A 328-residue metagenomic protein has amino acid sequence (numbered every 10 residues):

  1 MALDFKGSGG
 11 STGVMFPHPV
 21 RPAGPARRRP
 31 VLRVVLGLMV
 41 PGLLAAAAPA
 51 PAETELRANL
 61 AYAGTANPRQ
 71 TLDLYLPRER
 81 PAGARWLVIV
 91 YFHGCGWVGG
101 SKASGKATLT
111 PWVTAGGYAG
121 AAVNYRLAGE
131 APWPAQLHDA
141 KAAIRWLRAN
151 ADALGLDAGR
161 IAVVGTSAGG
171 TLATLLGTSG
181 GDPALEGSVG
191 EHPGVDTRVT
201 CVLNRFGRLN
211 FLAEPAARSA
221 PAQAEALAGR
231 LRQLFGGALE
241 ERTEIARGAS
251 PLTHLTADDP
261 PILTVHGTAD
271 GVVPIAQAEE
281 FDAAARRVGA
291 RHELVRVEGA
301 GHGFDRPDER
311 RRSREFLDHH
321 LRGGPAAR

Functional and structural regions predicted by a protein language model:
A50-G83: N-terminal cap/lid segment of alpha/beta-hydrolase-fold proteins
T65, A184-L185, G190, A213-H254 (+1 more regions): Mobile cap/lid helix-loop segments that gate and shape the active-site cleft of serine hydrolases
A84-G96: Short beta-strand element of the alpha/beta-hydrolase
A103-A121: Short amphipathic alpha-helix adjacent to the substrate-entry channel of hydrolases
A128, V297-G303: Histidine-bearing beta->alpha loop at or near hydrolase active sites
A142-R218: Primarily recognizes the serine-hydrolase "nucleophile elbow" in alpha/beta-hydrolase and SGNH/GDSL folds
T264-H266, D270: Short beta-strand/loop motif that positions the catalytic acidic residue of the alpha/beta-hydrolase fold
G271-Q277: Conserved alpha/beta-hydrolase "acid-adjacent" motif
